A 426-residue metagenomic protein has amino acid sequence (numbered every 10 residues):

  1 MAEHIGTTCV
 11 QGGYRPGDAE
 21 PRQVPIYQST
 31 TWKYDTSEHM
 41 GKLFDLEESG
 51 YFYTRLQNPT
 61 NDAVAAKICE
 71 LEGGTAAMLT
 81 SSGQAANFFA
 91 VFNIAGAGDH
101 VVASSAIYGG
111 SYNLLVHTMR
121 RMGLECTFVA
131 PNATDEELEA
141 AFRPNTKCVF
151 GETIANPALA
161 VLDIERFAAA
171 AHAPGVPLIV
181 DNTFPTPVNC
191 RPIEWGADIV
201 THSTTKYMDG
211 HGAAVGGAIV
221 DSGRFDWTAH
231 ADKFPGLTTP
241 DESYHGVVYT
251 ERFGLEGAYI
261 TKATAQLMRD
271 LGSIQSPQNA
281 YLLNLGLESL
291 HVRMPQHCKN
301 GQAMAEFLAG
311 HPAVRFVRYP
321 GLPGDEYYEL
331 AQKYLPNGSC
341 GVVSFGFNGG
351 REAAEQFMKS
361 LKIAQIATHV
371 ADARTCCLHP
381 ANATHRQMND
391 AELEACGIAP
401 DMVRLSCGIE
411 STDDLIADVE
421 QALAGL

Functional and structural regions predicted by a protein language model:
M1-N58, A66: N-terminal "arm"/small-domain region of PLP-dependent enzymes with the aminotransferase-like
G6-R15, A77-A309: Conserved PLP-enzyme active-site core in the AAT-like
T31, S222-F225, F347-G350: Short loop segments at secondary-structure junctions
T36-F88, G110-T118: Conserved N-terminal alpha-helix of the aminotransferase class I/II PLP-enzyme fold
V116, E125-C126, A140, P144-K147 (+4 more regions): PLP-dependent enzyme catalytic core of the Aspartate aminotransferase-like
V220, S344-G346, S406-G408: Short hydrophobic/aromatic beta-strand micro-patches that form the beta-sheet surface supporting nucleotide- or nucleic
L271-I274, Q278-A280, L285, S289 (+4 more regions): Conserved small-domain helix->loop->beta segment predominantly found in fold-type I
